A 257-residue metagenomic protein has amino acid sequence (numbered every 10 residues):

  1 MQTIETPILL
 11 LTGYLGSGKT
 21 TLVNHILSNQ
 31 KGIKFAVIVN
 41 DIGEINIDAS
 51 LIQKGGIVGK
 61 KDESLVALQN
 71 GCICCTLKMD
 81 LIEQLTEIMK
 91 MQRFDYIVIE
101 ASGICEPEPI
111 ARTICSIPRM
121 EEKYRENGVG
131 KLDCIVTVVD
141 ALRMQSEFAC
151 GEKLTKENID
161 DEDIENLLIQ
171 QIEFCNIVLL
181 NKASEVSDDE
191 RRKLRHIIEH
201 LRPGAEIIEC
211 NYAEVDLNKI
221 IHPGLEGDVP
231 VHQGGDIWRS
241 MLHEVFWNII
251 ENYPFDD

Functional and structural regions predicted by a protein language model:
Q2-N166: Nucleotide-state-sensitive switch-loop elements of NTP-binding domains
K156-D257: C-terminal accessory "lid"/substrate-recognition subdomains
